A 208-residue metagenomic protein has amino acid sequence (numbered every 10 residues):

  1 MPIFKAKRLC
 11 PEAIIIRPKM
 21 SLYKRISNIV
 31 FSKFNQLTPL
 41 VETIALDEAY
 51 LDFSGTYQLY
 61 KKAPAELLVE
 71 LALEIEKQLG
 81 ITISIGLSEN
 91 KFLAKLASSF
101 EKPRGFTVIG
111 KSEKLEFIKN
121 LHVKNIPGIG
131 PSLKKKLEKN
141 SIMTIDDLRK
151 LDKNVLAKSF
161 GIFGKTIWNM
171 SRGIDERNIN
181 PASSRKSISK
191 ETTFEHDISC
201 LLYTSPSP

Functional and structural regions predicted by a protein language model:
M1-L46, Y50: Residues that scaffold, gate, or flank divalent-cation-dependent active/transport sites
I29, K33-L37, E70-Q78, K136 (+2 more regions): Generic non-transmembrane alpha-helical segments
L46-S54, E89-K91: Short, conserved phosphate-binding/catalytic loop or strand-edge motifs used in phosphoryl-/nucleotidyl-transfer
L51-L68: Catalytic palm subdomain of template-directed nucleic-acid polymerases, centered on the conserved carboxylate motif
P64, L68-L121: Long, highly charged, low-complexity intrinsically disordered interaction regions that mediate electrostatic DNA/RNA
N125, L133-S205: DNA-contacting surface of Y-family translesion DNA polymerases
